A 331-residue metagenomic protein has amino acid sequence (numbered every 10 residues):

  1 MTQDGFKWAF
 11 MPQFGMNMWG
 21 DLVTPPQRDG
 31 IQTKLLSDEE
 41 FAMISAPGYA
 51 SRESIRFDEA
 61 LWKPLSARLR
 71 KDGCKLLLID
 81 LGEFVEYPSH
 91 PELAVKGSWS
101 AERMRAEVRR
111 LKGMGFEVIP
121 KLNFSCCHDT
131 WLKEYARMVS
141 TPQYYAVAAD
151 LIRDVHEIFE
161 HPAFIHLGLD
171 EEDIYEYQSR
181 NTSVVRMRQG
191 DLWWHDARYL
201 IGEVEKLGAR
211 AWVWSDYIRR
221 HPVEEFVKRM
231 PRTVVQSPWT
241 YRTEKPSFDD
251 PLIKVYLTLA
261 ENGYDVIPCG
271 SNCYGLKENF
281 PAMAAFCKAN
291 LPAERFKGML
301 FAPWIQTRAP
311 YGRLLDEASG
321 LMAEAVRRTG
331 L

Functional and structural regions predicted by a protein language model:
T2-F6, I158-F159, V227-P231, L259 (+1 more regions): Extracellular/periplasmic catalytic domains that process cell-envelope and extracellular macromolecules
P12-V235, T240: Aromatic-lined carbohydrate-binding surfaces of glycoside hydrolases
G97-R103, D250-L252, A282-M283: Charged helix-capping and loop-helix junction motifs
E102-V108, V147-L151, S237-P246, A289-Q306 (+1 more regions): Short, basic, helix/turn surface patches
D150-R153, Y199-I201, L207-R210, L259-G263 (+1 more regions): Domain-length accessory/inserted modules outside core catalytic folds
P222-Y274, E278-F280: Glycoside hydrolase catalytic-domain groove-lining segments
G263-L331: Substrate-binding cleft of secreted/luminal carbohydrate-active enzymes
